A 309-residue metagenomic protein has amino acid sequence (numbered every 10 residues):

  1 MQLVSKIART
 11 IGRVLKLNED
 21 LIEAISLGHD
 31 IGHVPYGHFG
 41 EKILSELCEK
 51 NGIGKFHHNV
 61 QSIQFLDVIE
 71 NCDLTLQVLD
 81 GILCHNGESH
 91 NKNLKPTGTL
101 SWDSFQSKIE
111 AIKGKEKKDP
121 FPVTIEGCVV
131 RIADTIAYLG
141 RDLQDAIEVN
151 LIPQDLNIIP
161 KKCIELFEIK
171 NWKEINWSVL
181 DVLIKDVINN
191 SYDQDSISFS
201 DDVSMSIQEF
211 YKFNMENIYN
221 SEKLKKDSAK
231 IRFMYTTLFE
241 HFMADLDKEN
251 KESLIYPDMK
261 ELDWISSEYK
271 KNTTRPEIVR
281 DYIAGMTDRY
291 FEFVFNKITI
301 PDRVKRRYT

Functional and structural regions predicted by a protein language model:
M1, G32-H33, N51-K55: Short secondary-structure transition/capping motifs
L3-I11, L15-D20, G40, K55-F56 (+3 more regions): Histidine-centered, transition-metal-coordinating active-site segments
A24-I25: Active-site alpha-helix of zinc metalloproteases
G28, G32-Y36, A137: Short active-site segment of divalent metal-dependent hydrolases/proteases that encodes the spacing between
G37-K50: A glycine- and small-aliphatic-rich helix-loop capping segment at beta-alpha/alpha-beta transitions that lines
